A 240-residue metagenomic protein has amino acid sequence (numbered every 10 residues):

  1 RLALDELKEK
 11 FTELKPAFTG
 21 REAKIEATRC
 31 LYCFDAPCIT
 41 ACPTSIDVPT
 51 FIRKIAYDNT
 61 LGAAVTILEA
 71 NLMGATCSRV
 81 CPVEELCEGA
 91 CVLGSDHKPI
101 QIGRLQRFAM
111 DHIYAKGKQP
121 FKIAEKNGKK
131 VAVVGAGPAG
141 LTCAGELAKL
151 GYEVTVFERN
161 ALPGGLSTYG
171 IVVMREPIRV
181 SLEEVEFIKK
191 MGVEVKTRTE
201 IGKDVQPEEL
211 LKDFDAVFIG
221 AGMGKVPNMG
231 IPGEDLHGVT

Functional and structural regions predicted by a protein language model:
R1-K130, I178, V217-T240: Ferredoxin-type iron-sulfur electron-transfer modules and their immediate structural context
L72, G137-A139, L162: Residue-level detector of alpha-helix initiation sites
I100, G170-V195, G233-T240: N-terminal glycine-rich dinucleotide-binding loop that anchors FAD/FMN and/or NAD(P) in oxidoreductases
H112, G145-Y152, P177, V193-E194: N-terminal export/assembly segments and adjacent metallocofactor-ligating motifs of anaerobic energy-metabolism
E125-K126, K130-V134, L182-I231: Feature captures the FAD/FMN-dependent oxidoreductase FAD-binding
K129-T155: N-terminal Rossmann-like FAD-binding beta1-loop-alpha1 element of flavoenzymes
G145-E146, T168-Y169, M229-G233: Short amphipathic alpha-helical segments
Y152-T168: Glycine-rich FAD pyrophosphate-binding loop
